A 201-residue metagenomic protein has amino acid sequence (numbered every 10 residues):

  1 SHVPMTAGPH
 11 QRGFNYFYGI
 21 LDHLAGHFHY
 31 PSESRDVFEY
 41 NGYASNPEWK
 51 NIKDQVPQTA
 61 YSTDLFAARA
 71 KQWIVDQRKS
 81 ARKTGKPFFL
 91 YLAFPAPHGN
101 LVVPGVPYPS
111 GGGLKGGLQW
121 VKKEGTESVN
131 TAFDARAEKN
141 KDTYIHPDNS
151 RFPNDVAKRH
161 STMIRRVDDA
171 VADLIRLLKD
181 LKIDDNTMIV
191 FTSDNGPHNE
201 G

Functional and structural regions predicted by a protein language model:
P4-G8, F17, L21-G201: Active-site-proximal cap/lid insertion segments
R12-G13: Short, structured coil segments at secondary-structure junctions
